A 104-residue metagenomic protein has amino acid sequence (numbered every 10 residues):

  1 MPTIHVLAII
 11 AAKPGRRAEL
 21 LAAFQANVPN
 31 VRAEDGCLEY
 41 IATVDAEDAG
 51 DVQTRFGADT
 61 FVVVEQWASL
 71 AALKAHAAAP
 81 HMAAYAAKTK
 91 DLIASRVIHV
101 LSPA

Functional and structural regions predicted by a protein language model:
P2-I4, I41-D59, A84-A104: Glycine-rich beta-strand-turn "strand-cap" elements at beta-sheet edges
H5-I10: Active-site-flanking beta-strand signature of metal-NTP-handling nucleotidyl enzymes and homologous cyclase-like
R16-A42, H81-T89: Short amphipathic alpha-helical segments
A18, A68-A78: Short amphipathic alpha-helices within nucleic acid-binding modules
P29, G36, A72, A94-I98: Generic structural signal for secondary-structure transition and capping sites
